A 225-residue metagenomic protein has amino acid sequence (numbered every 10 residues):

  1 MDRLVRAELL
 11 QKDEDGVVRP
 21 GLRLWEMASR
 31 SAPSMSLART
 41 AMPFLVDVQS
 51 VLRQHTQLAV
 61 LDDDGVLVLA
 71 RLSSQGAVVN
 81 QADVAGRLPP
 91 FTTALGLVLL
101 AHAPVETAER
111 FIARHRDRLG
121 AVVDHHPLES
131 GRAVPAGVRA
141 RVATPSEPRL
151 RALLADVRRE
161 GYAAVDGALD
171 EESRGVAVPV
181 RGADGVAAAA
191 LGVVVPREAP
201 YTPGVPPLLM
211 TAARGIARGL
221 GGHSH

Functional and structural regions predicted by a protein language model:
M1-A38, R218-G222: N-terminal helix-turn-helix
L10-Q11, L58, V180: A structural signal for short hydrophobic beta-strand segments in well-ordered beta-sheet cores
R23-V51, R71, A77-Q81: Conserved segment of winged-helix/HTH DNA-binding domains
L45-R53, Q57, L154, A217: Short regulatory alpha-helical segment in sensory/regulatory domains of signaling proteins that mediates
L58-D63, R71-L72: Short hydrophobic alpha-helical segments used for membrane anchoring or interfacial signaling
V78-L169: Short, solvent-exposed recognition segments
L128, A136-H225: Extended hydrophobic
